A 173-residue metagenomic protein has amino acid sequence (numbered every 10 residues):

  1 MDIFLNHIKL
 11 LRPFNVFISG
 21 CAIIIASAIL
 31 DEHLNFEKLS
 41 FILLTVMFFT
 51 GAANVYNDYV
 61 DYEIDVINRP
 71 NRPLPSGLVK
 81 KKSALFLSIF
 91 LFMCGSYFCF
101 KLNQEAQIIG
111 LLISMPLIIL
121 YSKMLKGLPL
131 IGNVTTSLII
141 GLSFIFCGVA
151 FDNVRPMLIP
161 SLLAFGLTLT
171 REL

Functional and structural regions predicted by a protein language model:
M1-L5, N54-V79, T170-L173: Cytosolic, membrane-interface loops and tails of multi-pass inner-membrane proteins
D2-K9, L74-P156: Intramembrane alpha-helical segments
F4-L5, V16, V46: N-terminal transmembrane signal-anchor/hairpin module of polytopic inner-membrane proteins
K9-I29, S137: The first (N-terminal) embedded transmembrane alpha-helix
G20-V60, F92-F100, A106-Y121, V154-L173: Membrane-embedded alpha-helical segments that form the functional core of polytopic membrane enzymes, especially those
L30, Y62-D65, L125, F151: Perimembrane helix-loop junctions in membrane proteins
M47-F48, V66, L138: Residue positions within transmembrane alpha-helices of multi-pass solute transporters
